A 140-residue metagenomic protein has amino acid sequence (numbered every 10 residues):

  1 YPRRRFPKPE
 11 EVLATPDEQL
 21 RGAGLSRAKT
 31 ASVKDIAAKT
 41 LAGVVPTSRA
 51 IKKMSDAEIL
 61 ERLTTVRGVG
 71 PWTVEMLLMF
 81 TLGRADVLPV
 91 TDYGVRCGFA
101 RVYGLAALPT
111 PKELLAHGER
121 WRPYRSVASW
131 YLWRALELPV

Functional and structural regions predicted by a protein language model:
Y1-V66, R122: Alpha-helical ds-nucleic-acid-binding substructure associated with the helix-hairpin-helix region of base-excision DNA
D56, P71-V140: C-terminal accessory module of base-excision DNA glycosylases/AP lyases that mediates lesion recognition and DNA
